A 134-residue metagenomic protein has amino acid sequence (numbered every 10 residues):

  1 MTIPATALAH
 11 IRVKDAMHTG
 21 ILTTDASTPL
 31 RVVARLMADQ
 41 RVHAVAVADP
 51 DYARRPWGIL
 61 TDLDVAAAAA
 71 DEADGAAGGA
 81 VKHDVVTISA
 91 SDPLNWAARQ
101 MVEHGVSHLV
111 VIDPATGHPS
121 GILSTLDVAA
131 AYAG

Functional and structural regions predicted by a protein language model:
M1-G134: Tandem CBS (Cystathionine beta-synthase) repeat/Bateman regulatory domains
